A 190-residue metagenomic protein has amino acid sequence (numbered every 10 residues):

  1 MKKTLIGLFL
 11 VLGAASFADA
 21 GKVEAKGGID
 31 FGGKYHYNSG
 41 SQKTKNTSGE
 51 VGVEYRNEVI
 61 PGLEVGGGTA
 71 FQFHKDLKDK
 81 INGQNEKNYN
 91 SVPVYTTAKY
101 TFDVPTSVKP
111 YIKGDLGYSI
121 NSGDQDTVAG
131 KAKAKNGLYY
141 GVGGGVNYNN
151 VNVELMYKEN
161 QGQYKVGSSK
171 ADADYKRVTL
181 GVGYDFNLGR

Functional and structural regions predicted by a protein language model:
T4, D19-G27, P61-V65, T106-I112 (+3 more regions): Outer-envelope beta-barrel architecture signal
T4-G13: Sec-dependent N-terminal signal peptides
F17-N57, A98, L116, R177-T179 (+1 more regions): Short glycine/proline- and aromatic-enriched beta-strand/turn motifs that initiate or cap beta-hairpins
G21, K43-V51, N88-V94, A134-Y140 (+2 more regions): Residues that define the transmembrane beta-barrel architecture of outer-membrane proteins
V23-G27, V65-T69, T96-A98, I112-L116 (+3 more regions): Membrane-embedded beta-strand positions of outer-membrane beta-barrel proteins
K34, G68-D79, Y140-R190: Predominantly the C-terminal beta-signal and adjacent terminal strand-loop region of outer-membrane beta-barrel
Y35-K45, D76-N85, S122-A134, Q163-A173: Outer-membrane beta-barrel translocator domains and adjoining extracellular loop/strand segments of Gram-negative
N57-P61, F102-V108, N147-N150, F186-R190: Outer-membrane beta-barrel strand-turn architecture
